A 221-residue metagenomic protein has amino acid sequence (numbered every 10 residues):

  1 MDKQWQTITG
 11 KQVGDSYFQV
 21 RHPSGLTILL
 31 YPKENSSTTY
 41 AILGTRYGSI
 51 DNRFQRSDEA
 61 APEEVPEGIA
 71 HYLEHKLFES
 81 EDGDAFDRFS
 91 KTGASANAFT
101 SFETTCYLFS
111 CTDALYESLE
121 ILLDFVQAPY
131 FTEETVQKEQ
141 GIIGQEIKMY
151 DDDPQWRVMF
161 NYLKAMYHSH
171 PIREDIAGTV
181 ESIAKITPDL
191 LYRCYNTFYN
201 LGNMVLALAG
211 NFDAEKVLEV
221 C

Functional and structural regions predicted by a protein language model:
M1, R21, S80, D84-C221: Charge-rich, well-structured scaffold segments of protease-associated domains
M1-A85, Y192-C221: His/Glu-rich zincin catalytic helix
